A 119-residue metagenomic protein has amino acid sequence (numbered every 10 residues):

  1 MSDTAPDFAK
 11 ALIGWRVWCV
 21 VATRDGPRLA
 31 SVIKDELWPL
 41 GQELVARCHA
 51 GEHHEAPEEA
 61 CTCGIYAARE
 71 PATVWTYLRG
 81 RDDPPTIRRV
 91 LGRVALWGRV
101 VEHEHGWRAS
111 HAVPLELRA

Functional and structural regions predicted by a protein language model:
M1-C63, A67, T73-W75, R79-I87 (+1 more regions): ADP-ribose/NAD+-binding catalytic cleft of ART/PARP-like enzymes
R108-A119: Active-site-proximal loop/hinge segments that shape catalytic or ion-binding/gating pockets
